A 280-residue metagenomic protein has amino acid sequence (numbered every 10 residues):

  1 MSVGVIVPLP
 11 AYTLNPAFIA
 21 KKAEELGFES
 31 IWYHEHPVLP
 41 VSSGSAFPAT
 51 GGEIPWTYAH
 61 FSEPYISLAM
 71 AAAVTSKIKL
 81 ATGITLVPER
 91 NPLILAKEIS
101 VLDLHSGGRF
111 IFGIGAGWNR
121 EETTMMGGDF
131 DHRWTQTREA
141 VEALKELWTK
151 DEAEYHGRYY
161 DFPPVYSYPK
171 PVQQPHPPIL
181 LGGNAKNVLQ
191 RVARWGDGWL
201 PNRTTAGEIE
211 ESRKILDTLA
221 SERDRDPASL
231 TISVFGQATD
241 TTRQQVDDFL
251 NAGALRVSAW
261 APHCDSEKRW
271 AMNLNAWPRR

Functional and structural regions predicted by a protein language model:
M1-R280: Active-site-adjacent structural elements that line small-molecule/cofactor binding pockets in enzymes
